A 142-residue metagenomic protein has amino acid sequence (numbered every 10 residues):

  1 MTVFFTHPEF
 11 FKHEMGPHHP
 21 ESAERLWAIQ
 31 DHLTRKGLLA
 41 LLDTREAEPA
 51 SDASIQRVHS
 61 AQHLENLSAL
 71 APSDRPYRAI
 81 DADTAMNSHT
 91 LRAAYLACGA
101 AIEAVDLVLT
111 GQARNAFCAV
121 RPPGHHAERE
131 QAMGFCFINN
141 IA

Functional and structural regions predicted by a protein language model:
M1-A142: HDAC/HDAC-like amidohydrolase catalytic core signature
